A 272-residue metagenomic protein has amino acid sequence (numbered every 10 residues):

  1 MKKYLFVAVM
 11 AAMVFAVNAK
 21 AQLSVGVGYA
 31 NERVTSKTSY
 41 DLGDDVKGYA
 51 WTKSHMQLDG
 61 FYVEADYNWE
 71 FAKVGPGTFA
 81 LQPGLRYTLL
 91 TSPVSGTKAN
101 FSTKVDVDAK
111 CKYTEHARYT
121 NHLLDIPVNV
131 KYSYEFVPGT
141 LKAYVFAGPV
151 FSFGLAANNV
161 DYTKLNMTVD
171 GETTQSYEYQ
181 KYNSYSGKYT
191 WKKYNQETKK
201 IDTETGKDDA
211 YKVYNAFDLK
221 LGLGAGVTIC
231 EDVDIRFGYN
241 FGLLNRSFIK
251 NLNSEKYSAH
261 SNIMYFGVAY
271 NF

Functional and structural regions predicted by a protein language model:
A19-E70, N166, T174, K199 (+3 more regions): Short glycine/proline- and aromatic-enriched beta-strand/turn motifs that initiate or cap beta-hairpins
A21, Q57-V63, T120-I126, L141 (+2 more regions): Residues that define the transmembrane beta-barrel architecture of outer-membrane proteins
L23, A72-G75, F79, P138 (+1 more regions): Repeated loop/turn-to-beta-strand initiation elements of outer-membrane beta-barrel proteins
V27-Y29, V63-W69, L85-Y87, I126-Y134 (+4 more regions): Residues on the lipid-exposed face of transmembrane beta-strands in outer-membrane beta-barrel proteins
A30-S36, R86-V94, V150-N158, N240-R246: Structural signature of outer-membrane beta-barrel domains
T35-V46, P93-T103, A157-V169, S247-N253: Outer-membrane beta-barrel translocator domains and adjoining extracellular loop/strand segments of Gram-negative
T38-Y40, K188, T205-G222, G226-F272: Predominantly the C-terminal beta-signal and adjacent terminal strand-loop region of outer-membrane beta-barrel
D44-H55, K110-R118, K207-Y211, S247-K256: Extracellular loop and loop/strand-boundary signature of outer-membrane beta-barrel proteins
